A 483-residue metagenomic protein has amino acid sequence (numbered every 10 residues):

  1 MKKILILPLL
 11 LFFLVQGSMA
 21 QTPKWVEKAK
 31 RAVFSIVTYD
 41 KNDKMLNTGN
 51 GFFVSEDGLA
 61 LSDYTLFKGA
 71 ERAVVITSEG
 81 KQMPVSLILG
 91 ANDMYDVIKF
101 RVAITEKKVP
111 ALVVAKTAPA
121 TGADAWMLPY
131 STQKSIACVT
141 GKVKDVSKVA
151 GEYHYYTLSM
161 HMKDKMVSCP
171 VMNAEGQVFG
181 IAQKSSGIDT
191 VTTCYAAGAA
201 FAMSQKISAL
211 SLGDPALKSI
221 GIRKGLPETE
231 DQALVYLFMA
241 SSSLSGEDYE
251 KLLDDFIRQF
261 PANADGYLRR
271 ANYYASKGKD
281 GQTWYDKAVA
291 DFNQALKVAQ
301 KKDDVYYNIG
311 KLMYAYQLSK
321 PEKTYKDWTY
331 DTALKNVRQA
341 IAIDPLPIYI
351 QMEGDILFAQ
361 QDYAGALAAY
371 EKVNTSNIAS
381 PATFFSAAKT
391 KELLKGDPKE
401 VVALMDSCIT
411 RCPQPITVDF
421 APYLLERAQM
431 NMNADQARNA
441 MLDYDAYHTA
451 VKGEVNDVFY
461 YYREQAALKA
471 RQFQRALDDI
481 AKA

Functional and structural regions predicted by a protein language model:
Q21-T22, Y39-D57, D63, Q82-P84 (+2 more regions): A conserved glycine-rich beta-strand in the N-terminal activation segment of trypsin-fold
Q21-W25, K108-Y155, M162-M166, A182-T193: Flexible, gly/ser-rich surface segments that form the specificity/activation loops bordering the active-site cleft
T22-V26, V109, I181-L252: C-terminal cap/linker of serine protease catalytic domains
S55-W126, Q133-A137, E152-Y155: Conserved active-site neighborhood of the chymotrypsin/trypsin-like protease fold
S243, K277-G278, Q282, Y316 (+5 more regions): Structural motif corresponding to the intra-repeat A-B loop/turn of tetratricopeptide repeats
L268-R269, D304-N308, I348-E353, A382-A387 (+2 more regions): Alpha-solenoid helical repeat scaffolds
N272, S276-K279, K311, L318 (+5 more regions): Residue-level recognition of tetratricopeptide repeat
